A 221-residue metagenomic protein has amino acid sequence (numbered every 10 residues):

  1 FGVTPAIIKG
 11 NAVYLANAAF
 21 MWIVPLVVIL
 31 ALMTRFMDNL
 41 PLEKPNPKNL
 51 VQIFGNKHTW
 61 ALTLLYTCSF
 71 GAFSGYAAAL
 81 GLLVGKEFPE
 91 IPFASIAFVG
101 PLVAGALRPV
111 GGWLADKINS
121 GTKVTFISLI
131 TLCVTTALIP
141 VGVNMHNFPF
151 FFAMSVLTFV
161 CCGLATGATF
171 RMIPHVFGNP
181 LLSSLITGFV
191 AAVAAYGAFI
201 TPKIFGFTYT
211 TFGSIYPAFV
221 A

Functional and structural regions predicted by a protein language model:
G2-I23, F205-A221: A membrane-interface helix-boundary motif in multi-pass transporters
W22-E43: C-terminal membrane-cytosol helix-exit motif in multi-pass small-molecule transporters
M37-T63: Juxtamembrane intracellular "pre-TM" segments in multi-pass secondary transporters
N56-P109, F170: Extracytoplasmic gate region of multi-pass secondary transporters
D116-I130: Cytoplasmic membrane-interface "Motif A"-like loop-to-helix N-cap segments of 12-TM Major Facilitator Superfamily
I130-H146: C-terminal ends and interior cores of transmembrane alpha-helices in multi-pass membrane transporters/permeases
L164-G178: Intracellular juxtamembrane helix-capping segments at the cytosolic ends of symmetry-related transmembrane helices
N179-S214: A late C-terminal transmembrane helix in Major Facilitator Superfamily
